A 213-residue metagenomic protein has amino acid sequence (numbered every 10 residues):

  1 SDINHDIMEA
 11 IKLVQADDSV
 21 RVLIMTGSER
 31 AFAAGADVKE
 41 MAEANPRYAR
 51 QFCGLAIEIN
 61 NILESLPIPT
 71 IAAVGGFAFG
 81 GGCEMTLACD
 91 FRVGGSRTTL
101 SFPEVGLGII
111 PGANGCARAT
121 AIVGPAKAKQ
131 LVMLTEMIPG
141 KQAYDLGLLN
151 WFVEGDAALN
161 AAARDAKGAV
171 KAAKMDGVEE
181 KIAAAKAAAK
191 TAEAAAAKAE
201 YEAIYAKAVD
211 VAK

Functional and structural regions predicted by a protein language model:
S1-T26, N61: Conserved CoA-thioester-binding segment of acyl-CoA-metabolizing enzymes
A10, L55-P67: Catalytic-core regions built around general acid/base machinery
T26-G27, F32-V38: Short, conserved active-site loops that position catalytic residues or coordinate cofactors/metal ions across diverse
K39-N45, I110: Short glycine/proline- and charge-enriched loop/turn segments that cap or connect secondary-structure elements
E43-G54: A short acidic, glycine-rich active-site loop that binds or catalyzes chemistry on phosphate/adenosine moieties
E64-A169, E200-V211: Crotonase-fold acyl-CoA enzyme core
A166-E202: Extended amphipathic alpha-helical heptad-repeat regions
